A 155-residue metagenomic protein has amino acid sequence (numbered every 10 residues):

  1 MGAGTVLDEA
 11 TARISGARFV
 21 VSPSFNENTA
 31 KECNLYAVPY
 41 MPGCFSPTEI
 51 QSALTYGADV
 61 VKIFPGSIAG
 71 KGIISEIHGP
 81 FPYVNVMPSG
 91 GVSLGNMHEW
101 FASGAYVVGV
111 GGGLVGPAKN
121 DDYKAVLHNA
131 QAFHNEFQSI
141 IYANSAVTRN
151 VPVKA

Functional and structural regions predicted by a protein language model:
M1, V20-V21, Y40-G43, V61-I63 (+2 more regions): Hydrophobic faces of well-ordered beta-strands that scaffold small-molecule active sites in alpha/beta enzyme cores
M1-S46: Glycine/small-residue-rich loop that forms an oxyanion/phosphate-binding "nest" at active or ligand-binding sites
T5-R18, T48-Y56, I73, V92-V108 (+1 more regions): Catalytic cores of alpha/beta
T11-G16, E32-Y36, L54-V60, G79-Y83: Short, surface-exposed connector motifs at secondary-structure boundaries
P23-T29, I63-K71, G104-V126: Glycine-rich phosphate-binding active-site loops on the catalytic face of alpha/beta enzymes
C33-A37, F101, P117-A155: C-terminal helical cap(s) of enzyme catalytic domains, especially alpha/beta-barrels
P47, T55, D59-I68: Short, glycine-/small-residue-rich phosphate/pyrophosphate-handling segment
S52, G72-S75, G79-M87: Shared catalytic-loop signature of beta/alpha-barrel
